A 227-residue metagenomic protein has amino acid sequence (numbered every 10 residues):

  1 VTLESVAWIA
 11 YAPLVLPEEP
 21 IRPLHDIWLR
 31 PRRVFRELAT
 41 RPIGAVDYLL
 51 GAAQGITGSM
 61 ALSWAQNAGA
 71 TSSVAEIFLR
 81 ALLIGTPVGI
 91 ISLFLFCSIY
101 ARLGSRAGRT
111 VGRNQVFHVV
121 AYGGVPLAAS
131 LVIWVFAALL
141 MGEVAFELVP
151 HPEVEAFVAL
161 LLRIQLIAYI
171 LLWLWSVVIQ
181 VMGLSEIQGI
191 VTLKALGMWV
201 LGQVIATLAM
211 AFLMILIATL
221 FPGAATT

Functional and structural regions predicted by a protein language model:
T2-A65: N-terminal juxtamembrane cytosolic/stromal segments of multi-pass membrane proteins
D26-T40, G104-G108, Q115-H118, M182-G189: Short amphipathic alpha-helical coupling elements at transmembrane boundaries
L38-L50, Q115-A121, G197-V200: Alpha-helical transmembrane segments and their helix-start/interface "positive-inside/aromatic belt" motifs in integral
L49, A53-T57, L83, P87 (+9 more regions): Lipid-exposed faces of alpha-helical membrane segments in multi-pass integral membrane proteins
G58-V88, W134-I170, T207-T227: Membrane-helix interface segments in multi-pass membrane proteins
S73-M141: Alpha-helical transmembrane segments with an aromatic anchor "belt"
F94-S105, L172-G189: Transmembrane alpha-helical segments in integral membrane proteins
G183-I205: Interfacial loop-to-transmembrane junctions
